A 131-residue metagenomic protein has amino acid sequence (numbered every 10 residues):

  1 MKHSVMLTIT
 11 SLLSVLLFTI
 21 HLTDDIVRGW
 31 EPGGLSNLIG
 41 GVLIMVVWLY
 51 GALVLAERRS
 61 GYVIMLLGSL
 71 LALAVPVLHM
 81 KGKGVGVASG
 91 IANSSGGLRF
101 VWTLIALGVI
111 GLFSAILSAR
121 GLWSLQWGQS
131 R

Functional and structural regions predicted by a protein language model:
M1-S14, R120-L125: Cytosolic juxtamembrane helix and N-cap/initiation of the first transmembrane helix
K2-H3, L22-G34: Short juxtamembrane and helix-loop transition motifs at transmembrane-helix boundaries in membrane proteins
S4-S11, R58-L66: Membrane-interfacial loop-to-transmembrane alpha-helix junctions, especially the N-terminal start
L12-L16, D25, L35-E57, L67-A74 (+1 more regions): Core segments of alpha-helical transmembrane spans in multipass integral membrane proteins
L17-R28, L70-G86: C-terminal TM-helix exit segments that contain a strictly Trp-centered aromatic cap at the helix terminus
L53-A56, K81-S94: A cytosolic-side transmembrane-helix exit/cap motif
N93-L112: Individual transmembrane alpha-helices with interfacial aromatic-anchor signatures
G111-W127: Transmembrane alpha-helical segments in integral membrane proteins
